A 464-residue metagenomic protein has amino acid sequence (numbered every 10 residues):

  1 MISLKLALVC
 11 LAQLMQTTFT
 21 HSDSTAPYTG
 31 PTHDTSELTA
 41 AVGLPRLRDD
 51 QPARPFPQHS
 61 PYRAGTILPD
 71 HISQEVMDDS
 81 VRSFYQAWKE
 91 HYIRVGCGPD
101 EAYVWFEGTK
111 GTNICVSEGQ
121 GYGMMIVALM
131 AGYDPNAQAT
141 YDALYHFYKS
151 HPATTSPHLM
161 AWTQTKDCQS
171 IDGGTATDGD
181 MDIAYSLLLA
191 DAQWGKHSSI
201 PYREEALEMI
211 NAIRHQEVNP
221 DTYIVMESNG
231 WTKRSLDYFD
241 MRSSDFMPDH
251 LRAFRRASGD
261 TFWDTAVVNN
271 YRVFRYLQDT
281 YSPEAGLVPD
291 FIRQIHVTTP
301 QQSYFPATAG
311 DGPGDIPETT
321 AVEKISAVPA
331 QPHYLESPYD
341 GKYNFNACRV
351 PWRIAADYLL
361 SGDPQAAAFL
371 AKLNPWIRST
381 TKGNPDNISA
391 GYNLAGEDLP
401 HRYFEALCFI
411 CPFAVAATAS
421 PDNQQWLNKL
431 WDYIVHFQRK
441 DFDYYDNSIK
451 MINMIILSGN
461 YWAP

Functional and structural regions predicted by a protein language model:
K5-Q16: Bacterial N-terminal signal peptides
F19-Q51: Intrinsically disordered, low-structural-confidence terminal and linker regions
L38-F84, N113-S117, P157-H158, D172-D178 (+3 more regions): Extended ligand-binding clefts on enzyme/binding-domain cores
D70-Y122, V127-D172: Internal amphipathic alpha-helical repeat/solenoid segments
N113-Q120, S170-W194: Aromatic-rich carbohydrate-recognition surfaces in CAZymes
M124-G132, D182-G195, D249-A253, W352-L359 (+2 more regions): Short glycine/serine- and small hydrophobic-enriched flexible loop segments
A139-S150, Y185-L189, E204-R214: Active-site-adjacent structural elements in enzyme catalytic domains
D432-K440: Solenoid-like repeat scaffolds
